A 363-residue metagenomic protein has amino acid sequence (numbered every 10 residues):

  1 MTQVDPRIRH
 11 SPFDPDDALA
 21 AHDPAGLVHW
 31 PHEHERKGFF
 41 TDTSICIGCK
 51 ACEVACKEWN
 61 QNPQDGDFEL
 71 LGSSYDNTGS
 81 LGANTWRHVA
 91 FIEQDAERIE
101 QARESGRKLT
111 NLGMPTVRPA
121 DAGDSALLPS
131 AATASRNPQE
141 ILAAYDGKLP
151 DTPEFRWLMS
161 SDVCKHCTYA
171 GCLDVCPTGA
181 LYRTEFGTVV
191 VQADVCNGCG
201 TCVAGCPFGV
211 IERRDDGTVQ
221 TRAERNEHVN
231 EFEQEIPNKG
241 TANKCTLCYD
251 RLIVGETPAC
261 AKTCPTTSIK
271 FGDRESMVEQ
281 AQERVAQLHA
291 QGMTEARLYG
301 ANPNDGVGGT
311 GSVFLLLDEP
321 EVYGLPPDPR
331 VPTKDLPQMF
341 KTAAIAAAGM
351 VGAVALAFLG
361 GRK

Functional and structural regions predicted by a protein language model:
M1-K363: Non-ligating segments of multi-cofactor redox enzymes
